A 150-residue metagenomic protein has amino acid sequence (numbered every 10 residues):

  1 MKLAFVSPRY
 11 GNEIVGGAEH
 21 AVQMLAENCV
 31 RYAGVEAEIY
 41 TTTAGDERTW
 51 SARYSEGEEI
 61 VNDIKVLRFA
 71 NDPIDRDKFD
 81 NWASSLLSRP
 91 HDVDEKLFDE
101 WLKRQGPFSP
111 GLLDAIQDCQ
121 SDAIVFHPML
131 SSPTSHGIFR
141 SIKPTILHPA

Functional and structural regions predicted by a protein language model:
M1-A70, C119: N-terminal subdomain of nucleotide-sugar transferases
L3, A123-L130, T134-A150: Active-site proximal beta-strand in glycosyltransferases
Y10-G11, E95-E100, L147-P149: Short, basic, glycine/proline-bearing loop/turn elements
N12-E13, D75, S132-P133: Short glycine-rich, flexible loops that bind phosphorylated cofactors or substrates
E13-I14, E100-W101, D122: A generic structural signal for short
A18-E19, Q105-S109, H127: A conditional alpha-helix N-cap/helix-loop micro-motif detector
T42-C119: A conserved catalytic-core segment of Leloir-type glycosyltransferases
